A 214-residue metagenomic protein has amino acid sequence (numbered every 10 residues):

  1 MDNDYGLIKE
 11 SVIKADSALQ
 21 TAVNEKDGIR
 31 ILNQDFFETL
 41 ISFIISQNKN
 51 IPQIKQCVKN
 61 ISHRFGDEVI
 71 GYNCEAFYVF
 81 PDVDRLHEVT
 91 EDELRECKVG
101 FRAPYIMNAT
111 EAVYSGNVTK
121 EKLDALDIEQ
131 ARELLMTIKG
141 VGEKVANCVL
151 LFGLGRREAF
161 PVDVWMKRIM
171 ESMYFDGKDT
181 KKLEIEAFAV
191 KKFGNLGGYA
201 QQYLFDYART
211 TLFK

Functional and structural regions predicted by a protein language model:
M1-K214: HhH-family (HhH-GPD) DNA N-glycosylase catalytic core used in base-excision repair
